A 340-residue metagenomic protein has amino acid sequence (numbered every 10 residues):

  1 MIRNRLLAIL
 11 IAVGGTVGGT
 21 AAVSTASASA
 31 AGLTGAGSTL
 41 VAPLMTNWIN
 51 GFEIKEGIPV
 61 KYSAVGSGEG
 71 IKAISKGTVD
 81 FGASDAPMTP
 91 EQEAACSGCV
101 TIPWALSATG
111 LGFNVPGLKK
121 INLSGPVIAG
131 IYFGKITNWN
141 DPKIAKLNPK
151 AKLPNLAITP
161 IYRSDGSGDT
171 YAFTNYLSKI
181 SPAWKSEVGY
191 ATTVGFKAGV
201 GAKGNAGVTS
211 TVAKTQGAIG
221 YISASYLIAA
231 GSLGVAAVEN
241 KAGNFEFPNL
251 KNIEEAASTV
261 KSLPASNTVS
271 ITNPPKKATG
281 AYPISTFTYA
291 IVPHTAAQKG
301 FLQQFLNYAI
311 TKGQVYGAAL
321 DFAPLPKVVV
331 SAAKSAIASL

Functional and structural regions predicted by a protein language model:
M1-G32: Short, low-complexity disordered leader/linker segments with a strong preference for bacterial N-terminal type II
A22, S27-L340: Flexible loop/hinge segments at secondary-structure junctions
